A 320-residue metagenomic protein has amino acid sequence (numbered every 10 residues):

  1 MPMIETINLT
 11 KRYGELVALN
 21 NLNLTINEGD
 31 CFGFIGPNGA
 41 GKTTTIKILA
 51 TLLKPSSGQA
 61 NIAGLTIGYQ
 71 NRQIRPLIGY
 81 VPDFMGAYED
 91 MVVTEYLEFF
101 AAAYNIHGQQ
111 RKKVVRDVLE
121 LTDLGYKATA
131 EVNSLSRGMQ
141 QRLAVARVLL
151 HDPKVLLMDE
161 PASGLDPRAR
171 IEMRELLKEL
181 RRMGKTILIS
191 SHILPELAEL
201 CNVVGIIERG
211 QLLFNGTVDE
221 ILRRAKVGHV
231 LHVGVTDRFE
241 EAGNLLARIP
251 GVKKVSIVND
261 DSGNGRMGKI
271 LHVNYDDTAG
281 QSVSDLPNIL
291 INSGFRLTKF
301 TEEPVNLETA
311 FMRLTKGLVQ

Functional and structural regions predicted by a protein language model:
P2-T6, K11-R209, L213-F214: ABC transporter nucleotide-binding domains
I7, G234, V258, T301-E303: Solvent-exposed beta-strand sheet faces enriched in polar/charged residues
I7, S56, K253-S256, T298: A short, local hydrophobic-aromatic micro-motif
T10, T94, L194, D219 (+3 more regions): Alpha-helix N-cap/helix-start and coil->helix boundary motif
E28, Y126, V235-D237, Y275-D277 (+1 more regions): Non-catalytic surface loops within mature trypsin-like serine protease
R75, L119, L222, P287 (+1 more regions): Conserved protein kinase catalytic domain
R174-Y275: ABC transporter nucleotide-binding domain
N274-Q320: C-terminal coupling/interaction segments
